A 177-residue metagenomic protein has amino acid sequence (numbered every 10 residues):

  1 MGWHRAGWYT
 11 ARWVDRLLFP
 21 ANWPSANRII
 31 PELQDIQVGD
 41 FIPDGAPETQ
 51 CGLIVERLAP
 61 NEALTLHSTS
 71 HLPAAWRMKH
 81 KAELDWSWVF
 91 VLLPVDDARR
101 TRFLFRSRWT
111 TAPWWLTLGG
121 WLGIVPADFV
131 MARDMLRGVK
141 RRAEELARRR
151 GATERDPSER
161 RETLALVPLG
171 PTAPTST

Functional and structural regions predicted by a protein language model:
G2-S87, D96-R102, W109-L116, R137-R150 (+1 more regions): Glycine-rich portal/gate segments that line the openings of hydrophobic small-molecule binding cavities
S87-L93, G123: Compact beta-sheet-dominated globular domain cores
R100, T175-S176: Compositionally biased, low-hydrophobicity segments enriched in charged and small polar residues
R106-R108, W121-L122: Short intrinsically disordered coil segments
W114, G119-G170, T175: Long, compositionally biased interface segments
